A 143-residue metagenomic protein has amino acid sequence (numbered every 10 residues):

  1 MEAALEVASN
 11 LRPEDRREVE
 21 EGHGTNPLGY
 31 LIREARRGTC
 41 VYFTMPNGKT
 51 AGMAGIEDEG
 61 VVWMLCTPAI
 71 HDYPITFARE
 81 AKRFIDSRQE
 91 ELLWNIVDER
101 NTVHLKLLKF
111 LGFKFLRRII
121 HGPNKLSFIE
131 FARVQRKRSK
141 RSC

Functional and structural regions predicted by a protein language model:
M1-T25: Short amphipathic alpha-helix that is part of the acyltransferase structural core
V19-T39: Active-site rim helix/loop that mediates acceptor-substrate recognition in acyltransferases
R37, M45-P46, E59, K137-C143: Charged interaction scaffolds used for protein-protein
Y42, P46-W63: Conserved beta-strand in the GNAT
W63-R79: A short, internal acetyl-CoA/4′-phosphopantetheine-binding micro-motif in the GNAT/acyltransferase core
R79-L93, T102, L111-F113: Conserved acyl-CoA
L93-K109, I120-N124: Conserved beta-strand-loop-alpha-helix junction that forms the acyl-donor binding cleft
H121-C143: C-terminal "cap" of GNAT-fold acetyltransferases
